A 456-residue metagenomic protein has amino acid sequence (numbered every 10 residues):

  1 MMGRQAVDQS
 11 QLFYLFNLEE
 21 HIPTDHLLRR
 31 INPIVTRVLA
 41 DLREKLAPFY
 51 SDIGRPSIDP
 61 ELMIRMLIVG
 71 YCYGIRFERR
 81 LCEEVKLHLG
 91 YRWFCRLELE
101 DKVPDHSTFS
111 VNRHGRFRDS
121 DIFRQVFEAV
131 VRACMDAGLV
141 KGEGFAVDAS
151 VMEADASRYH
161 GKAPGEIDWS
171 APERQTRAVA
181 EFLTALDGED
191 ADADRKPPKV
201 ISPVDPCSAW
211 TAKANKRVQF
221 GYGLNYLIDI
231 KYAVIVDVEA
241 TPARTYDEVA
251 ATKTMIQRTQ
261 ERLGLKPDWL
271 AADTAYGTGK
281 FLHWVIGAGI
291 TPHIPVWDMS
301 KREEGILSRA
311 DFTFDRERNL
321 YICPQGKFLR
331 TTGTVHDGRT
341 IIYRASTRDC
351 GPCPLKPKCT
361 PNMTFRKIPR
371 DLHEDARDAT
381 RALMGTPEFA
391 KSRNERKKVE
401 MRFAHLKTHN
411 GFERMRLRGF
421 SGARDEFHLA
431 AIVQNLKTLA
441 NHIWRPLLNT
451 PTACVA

Functional and structural regions predicted by a protein language model:
M1-L15, E166: Short, flexible loop/hinge motifs at secondary-structure junctions
R4-Q5, G74-L87, L97-A456: Anion-binding and metal-coordination hotspots
T24-I68, L372, A376: Basic, short loop/linker segments at the boundary and entry of helix-turn-helix/winged-helix-like folds
Y71: Short, aromatic/basic-rich helix-turn unit that serves as a nucleic-acid recognition element
R92-R96: Short arginine-rich
